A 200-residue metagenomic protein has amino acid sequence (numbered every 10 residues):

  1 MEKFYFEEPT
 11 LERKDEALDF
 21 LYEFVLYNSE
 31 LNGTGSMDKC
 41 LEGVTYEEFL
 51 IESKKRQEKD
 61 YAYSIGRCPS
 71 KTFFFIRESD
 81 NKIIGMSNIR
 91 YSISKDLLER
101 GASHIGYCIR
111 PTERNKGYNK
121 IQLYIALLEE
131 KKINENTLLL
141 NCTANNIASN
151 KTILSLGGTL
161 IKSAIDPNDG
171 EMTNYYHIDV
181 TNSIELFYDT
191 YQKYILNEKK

Functional and structural regions predicted by a protein language model:
M1-H104, D169, T173-K200: GNAT-family acyltransferases
E16, Q122, A148: Charged catalytic carboxylate motif
T72-F74, R110, N141-C142: Polytopic alpha-helical membrane proteins, predominantly small-molecule transporters/carriers
S79-D80, T112, G157: Residue-level recognition of short loop/turn positions
G106-I109, N115-E129, K151-S155: Conserved acetyl-CoA-binding loop-helix of GNAT-fold acetyltransferases
R114, L140-N150: Conserved beta-strand-loop-alpha-helix junction that forms the acyl-donor binding cleft
E130-C142: Conserved GNAT acetyl-CoA-binding A-motif
N141, G157-N174: Conserved catalytic-core motifs of GNAT/GCN5-like acyltransferases
